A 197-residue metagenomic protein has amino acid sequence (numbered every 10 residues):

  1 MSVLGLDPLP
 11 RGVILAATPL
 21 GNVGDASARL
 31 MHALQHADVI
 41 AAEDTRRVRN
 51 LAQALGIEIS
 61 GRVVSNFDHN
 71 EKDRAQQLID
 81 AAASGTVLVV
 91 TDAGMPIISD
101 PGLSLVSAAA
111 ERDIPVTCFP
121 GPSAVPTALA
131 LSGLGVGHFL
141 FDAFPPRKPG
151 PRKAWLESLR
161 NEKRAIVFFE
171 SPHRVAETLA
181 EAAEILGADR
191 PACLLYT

Functional and structural regions predicted by a protein language model:
M1-F67: Glycine-rich, flexible N-terminal cofactor/catalytic loop recognition
G12-A16, A83-T91, F139, R164-F168 (+1 more regions): Generic beta-sheet signal
L20-G21, D92-P96, P172-R174: Short glycine-rich anion-binding loops that position phosphate/pyrophosphate groups of nucleotides and phosphorylated
N66-N70, P145: Conserved helicase motor
A75-F119, S123: Glycine/small-residue-rich loop that forms an oxyanion/phosphate-binding "nest" at active or ligand-binding sites
S104-E162: Class I SAM-dependent methyltransferase SAM-binding "motif I" and its flanking Rossmann-like core
W155, L159-A192: Conserved anion/nucleotide-ligand pocket segment
Y196-T197: Conserved small/polar residues in nucleotide/adenosyl-binding loops
